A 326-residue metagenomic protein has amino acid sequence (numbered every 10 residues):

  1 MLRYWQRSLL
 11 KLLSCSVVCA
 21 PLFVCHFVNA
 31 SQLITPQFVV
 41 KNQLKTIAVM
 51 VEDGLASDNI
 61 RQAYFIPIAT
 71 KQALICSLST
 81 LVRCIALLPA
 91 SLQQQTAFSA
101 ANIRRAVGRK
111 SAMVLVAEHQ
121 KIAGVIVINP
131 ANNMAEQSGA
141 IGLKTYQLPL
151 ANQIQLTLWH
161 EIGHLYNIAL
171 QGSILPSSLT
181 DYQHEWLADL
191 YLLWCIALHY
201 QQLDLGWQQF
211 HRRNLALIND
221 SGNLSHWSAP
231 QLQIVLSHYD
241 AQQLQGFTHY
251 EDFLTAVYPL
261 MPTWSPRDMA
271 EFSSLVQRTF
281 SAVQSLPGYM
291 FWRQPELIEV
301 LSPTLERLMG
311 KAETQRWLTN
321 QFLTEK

Functional and structural regions predicted by a protein language model:
L2-S16: Bacterial N-terminal signal peptides that target proteins for export
S14, C19, C25-F27: N-terminal signal peptide c-region/cleavage motif recognized by signal peptidases
S31-A97: N-terminal mature-domain "stem" immediately C-terminal to a signal peptide or N-terminal signal-anchor/transmembrane
A101-A151, I168: Active-site scaffold of zinc-dependent metalloenzymes
I154-A169, W186, L190: Catalytic glutamate of the conserved HExxH
E161-S178, C195-Y200: Catalytic Zn2+-binding segment of zinc metalloproteases
S178-F210: Post-HExxH zinc-binding segment in Zn-dependent metallohydrolases
A197-T324: Long, well-structured alpha-helical subdomains associated with metal-dependent extracellular/ecto-lumenal hydrolases
